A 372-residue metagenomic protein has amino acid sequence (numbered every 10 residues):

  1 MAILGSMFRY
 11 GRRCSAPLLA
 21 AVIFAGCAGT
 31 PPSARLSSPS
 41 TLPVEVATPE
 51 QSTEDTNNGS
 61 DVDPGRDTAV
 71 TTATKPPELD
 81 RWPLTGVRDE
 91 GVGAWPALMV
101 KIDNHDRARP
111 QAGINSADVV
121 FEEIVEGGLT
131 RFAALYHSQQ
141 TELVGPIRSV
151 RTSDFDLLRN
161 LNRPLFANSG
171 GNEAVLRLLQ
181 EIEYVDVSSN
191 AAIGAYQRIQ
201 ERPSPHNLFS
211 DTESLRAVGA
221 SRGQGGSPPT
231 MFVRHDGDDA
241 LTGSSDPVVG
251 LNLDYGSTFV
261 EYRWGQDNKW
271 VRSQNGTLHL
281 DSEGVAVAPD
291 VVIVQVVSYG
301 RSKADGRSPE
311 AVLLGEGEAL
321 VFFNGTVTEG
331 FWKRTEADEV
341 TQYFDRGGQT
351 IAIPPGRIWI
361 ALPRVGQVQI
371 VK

Functional and structural regions predicted by a protein language model:
L4-S15: Bacterial N-terminal signal peptides that target proteins for export
P17-A21: Sec-dependent N-terminal signal peptides
I23-G26: C-terminal motif of bacterial Sec signal peptides marking the signal peptidase cleavage site
A28-P31: Bacterial signal peptide processing site
S33-W82: N-terminal low-complexity, Pro/Thr-rich disordered segments that flank secretion/membrane-targeting signals
A34-P39, T71-A117, E126-K372: A surface/extracellular/periplasmic glyco- and lipid-processing/surface-interacting theme
